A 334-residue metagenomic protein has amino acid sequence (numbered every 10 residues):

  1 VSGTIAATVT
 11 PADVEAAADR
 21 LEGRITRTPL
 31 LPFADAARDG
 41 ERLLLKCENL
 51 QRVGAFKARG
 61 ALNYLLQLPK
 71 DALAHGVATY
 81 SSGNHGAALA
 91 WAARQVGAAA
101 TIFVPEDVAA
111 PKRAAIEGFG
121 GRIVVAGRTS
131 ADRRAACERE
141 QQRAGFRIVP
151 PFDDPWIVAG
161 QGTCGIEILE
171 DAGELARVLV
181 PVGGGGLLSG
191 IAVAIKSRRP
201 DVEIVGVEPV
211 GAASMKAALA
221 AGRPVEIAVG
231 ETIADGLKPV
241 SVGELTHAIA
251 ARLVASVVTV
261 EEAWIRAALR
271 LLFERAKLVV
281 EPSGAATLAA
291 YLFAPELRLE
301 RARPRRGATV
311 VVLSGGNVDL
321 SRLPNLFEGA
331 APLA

Functional and structural regions predicted by a protein language model:
V1-A334: PLP-dependent amino-acid enzyme catalytic core
